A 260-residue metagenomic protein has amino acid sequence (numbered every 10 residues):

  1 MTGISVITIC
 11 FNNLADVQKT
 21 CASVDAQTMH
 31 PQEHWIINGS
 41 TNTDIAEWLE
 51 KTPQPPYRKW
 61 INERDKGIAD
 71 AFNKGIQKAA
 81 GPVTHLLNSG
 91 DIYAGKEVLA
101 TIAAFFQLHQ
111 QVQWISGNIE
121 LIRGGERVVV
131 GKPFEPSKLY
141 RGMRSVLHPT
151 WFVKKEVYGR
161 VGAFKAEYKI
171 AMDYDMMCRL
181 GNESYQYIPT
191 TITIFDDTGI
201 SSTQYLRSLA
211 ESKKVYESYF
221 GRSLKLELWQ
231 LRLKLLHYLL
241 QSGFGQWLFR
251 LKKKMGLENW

Functional and structural regions predicted by a protein language model:
T2-S5, E33, D175: Cell-envelope/extracellular polymer assembly enzymes that use nucleotide-activated donors
Q18-A22, I45-A46, N73, G81 (+2 more regions): Short alpha-helix within the catalytic core of nucleotide-sugar-dependent glycosyltransferases
A22-P31: Short, acidic, metal-binding catalytic loop of nucleotide-sugar glycosyltransferases
H30, I37-W48, N88: A conserved acidic beta->alpha catalytic loop
I61-A79: Glycine-rich, basic loop-to-helix element that forms the pyrophosphate-binding segment of sugar-nucleotide handling
T84: Short aromatic/hydrophobic "clamp" motif used to bind/position activated sugar donors
K96-V129: Conserved donor NDP-sugar-binding/catalytic core segment of glycosyltransferases
V129-E211, V215: Conserved nucleotide-sugar donor-binding catalytic segment
